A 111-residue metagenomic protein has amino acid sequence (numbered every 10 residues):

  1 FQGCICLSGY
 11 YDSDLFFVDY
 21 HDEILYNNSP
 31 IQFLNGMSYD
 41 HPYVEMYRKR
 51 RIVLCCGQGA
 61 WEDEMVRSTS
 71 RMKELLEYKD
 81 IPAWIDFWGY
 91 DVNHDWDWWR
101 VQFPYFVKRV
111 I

Functional and structural regions predicted by a protein language model:
F1-I111: Non-catalytic cap/lid and distal C-terminal segments of serine-dependent acyl enzymes
